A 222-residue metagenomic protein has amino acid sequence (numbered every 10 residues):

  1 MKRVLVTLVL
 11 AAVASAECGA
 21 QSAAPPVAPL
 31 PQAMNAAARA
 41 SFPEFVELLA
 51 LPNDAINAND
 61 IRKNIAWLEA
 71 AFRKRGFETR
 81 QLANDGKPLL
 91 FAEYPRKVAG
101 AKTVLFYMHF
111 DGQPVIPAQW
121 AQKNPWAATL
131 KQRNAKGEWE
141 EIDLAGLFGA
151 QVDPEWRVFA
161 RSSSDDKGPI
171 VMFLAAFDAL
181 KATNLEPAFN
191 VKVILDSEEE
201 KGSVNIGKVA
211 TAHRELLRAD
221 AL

Functional and structural regions predicted by a protein language model:
M1-V4: Positively charged n-region of N-terminal signal peptides that target proteins for export
V6-A16: Bacterial N-terminal signal peptides
L8-V9, P117, V171, G202: A ubiquitous, low-specificity "background" feature that marks scattered single residues across proteins without
A12-V13, K74, I206: Alpha-helical transmembrane segments and their juxtamembrane interfaces
A16-S22: Boundary at the C-terminal end of the N-terminal hydrophobic targeting segment
S22-S163, I170, L180-F189: Acidic/His- and Gly-rich active-site-bordering loop/insert found across diverse amide/peptide-bond hydrolases
Q151-L222: Acidic/histidine-rich catalytic neighborhood of metal-dependent amide-processing enzymes
